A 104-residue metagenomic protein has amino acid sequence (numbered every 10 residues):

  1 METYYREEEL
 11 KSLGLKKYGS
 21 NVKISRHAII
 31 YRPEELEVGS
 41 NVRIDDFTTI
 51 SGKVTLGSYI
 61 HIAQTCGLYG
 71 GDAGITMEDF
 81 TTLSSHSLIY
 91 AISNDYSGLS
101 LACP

Functional and structural regions predicted by a protein language model:
M1-Y18: Extreme N-terminal tail/first-helix region
E2-E7, A28-V38, R43-P104: Flexible, glycine/small-residue-enriched loop-and-beta-strand segment within the central core of proteins
S25: Conserved catalytic submotifs in the C-terminal HATPase_c
